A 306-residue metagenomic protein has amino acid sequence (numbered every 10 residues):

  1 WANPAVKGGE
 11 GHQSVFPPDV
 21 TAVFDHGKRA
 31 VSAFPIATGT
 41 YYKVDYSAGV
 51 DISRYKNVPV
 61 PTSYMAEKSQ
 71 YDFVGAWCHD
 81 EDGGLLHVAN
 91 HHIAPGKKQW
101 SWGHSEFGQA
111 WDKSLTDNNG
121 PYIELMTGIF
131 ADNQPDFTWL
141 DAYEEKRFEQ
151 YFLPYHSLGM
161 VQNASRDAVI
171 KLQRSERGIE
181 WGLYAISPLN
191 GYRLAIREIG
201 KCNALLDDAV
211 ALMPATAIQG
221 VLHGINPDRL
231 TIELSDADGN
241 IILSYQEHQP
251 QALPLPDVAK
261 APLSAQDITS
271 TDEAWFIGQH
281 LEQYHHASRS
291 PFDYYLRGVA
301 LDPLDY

Functional and structural regions predicted by a protein language model:
W1, Y143, Q150, I179-L183: Buried hydrophobic-core signal for structured, non-transmembrane domains
A2-E145, L153: A contiguous, surface-exposed recognition patch within enzymatic or periplasmic domains that forms
N3, K7-H12, V161-Q162, G191-A195: Short, hydrophobic/aromatic beta-strand segments
N133-Q134, A261-S264, Y294: Active-site-adjacent structural elements in folded domains
E144-S157, S235-D236: Short, hydrophobic/aromatic-enriched beta-strand segments in well-ordered soluble domains
Q162-T269: Long, contiguous interaction/recruitment modules in multidomain scaffold/adaptor proteins
D267-L301: Alpha-helical segment of the N-proximal tetratricopeptide repeat
D305-Y306: Residue-level recognition of tetratricopeptide repeat
